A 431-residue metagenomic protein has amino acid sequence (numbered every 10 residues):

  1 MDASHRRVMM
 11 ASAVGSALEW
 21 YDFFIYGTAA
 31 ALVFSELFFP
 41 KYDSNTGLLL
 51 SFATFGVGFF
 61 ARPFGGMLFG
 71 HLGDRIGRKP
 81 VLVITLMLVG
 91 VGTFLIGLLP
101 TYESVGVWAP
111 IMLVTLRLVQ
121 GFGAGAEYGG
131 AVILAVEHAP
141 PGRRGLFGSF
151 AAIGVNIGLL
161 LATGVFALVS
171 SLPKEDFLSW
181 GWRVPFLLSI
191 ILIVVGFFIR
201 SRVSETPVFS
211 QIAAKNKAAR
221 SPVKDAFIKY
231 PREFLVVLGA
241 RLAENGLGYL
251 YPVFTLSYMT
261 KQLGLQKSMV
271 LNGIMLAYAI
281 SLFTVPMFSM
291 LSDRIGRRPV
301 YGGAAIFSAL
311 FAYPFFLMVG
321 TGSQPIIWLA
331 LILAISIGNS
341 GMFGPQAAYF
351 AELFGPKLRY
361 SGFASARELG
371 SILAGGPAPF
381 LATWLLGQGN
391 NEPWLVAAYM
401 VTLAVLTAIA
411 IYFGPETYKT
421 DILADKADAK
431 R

Functional and structural regions predicted by a protein language model:
G27-T28, P231-I280, G375-P379: Extracytoplasmic gate region of multi-pass secondary transporters
A30-R62: Extracellular/periplasmic helix-loop-helix junction of adjacent transmembrane segments in MFS-like secondary
R75-L86, R294-A305: Cytoplasmic membrane-interface "Motif A"-like loop-to-helix N-cap segments of 12-TM Major Facilitator Superfamily
M87-G106, I306-G322: C-terminal ends and interior cores of transmembrane alpha-helices in multi-pass membrane transporters/permeases
G145-S170, A366-A378: Glycine-rich segments within core transmembrane alpha-helices of 12-TM secondary carriers
V155-R200: Helix-loop-helix hairpin linking two adjacent transmembrane segments in secondary transporters
G196-V203, Y349, T402-D428: Multi-pass alpha-helical transporter architecture, strongest for 12-TM Major Facilitator/SLC carriers used
P299-P345: C-terminal transmembrane helical hairpin of 12-TM major facilitator-type secondary transporters
